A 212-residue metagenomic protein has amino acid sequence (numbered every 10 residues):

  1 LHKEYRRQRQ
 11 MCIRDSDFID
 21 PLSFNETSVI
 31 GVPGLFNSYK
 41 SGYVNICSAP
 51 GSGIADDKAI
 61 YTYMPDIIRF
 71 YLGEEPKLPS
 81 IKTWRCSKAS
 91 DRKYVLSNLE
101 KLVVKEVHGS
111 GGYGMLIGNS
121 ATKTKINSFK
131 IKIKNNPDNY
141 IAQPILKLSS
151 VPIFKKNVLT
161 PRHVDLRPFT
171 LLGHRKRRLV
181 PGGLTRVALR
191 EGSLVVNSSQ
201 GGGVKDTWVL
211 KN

Functional and structural regions predicted by a protein language model:
L1-I13: Single conserved hydrophobic/aromatic residue that forms the stacking wall/gate of nucleotide- or nucleobase-binding
R6-R7, Y39-Y43, P79-S80, L96-E100 (+4 more regions): Short, well-ordered loop/turn elements at secondary-structure boundaries
Q10, R14-S16, M64, I81-S120 (+2 more regions): ATP-grasp fold ATP-binding core
D17-D57: A short, GP-enriched loop/loop-strand-helix hinge that lies immediately N-terminal to, or at the N-terminal rim
P21-N25, P50-K58, W84-A89, M115-K123 (+2 more regions): Hydrophobic alpha-helical scaffolding
Y39-Y43, I54-I60, P65, R69 (+1 more regions): Conserved catalytic alpha/beta cores of large enzymes that bind or transform nucleotide phosphates and polynucleotides
N45-S48, D57, Y71-K82, V104 (+2 more regions): Acidic/polar loop patches that form or flank catalytic/metal-binding clefts of enzymes that bind anionic ligands
Y113-S149, I153-N212: ATP-dependent carboxylate/phosphate-activation module, predominantly the ATP-grasp catalytic core and closely related
